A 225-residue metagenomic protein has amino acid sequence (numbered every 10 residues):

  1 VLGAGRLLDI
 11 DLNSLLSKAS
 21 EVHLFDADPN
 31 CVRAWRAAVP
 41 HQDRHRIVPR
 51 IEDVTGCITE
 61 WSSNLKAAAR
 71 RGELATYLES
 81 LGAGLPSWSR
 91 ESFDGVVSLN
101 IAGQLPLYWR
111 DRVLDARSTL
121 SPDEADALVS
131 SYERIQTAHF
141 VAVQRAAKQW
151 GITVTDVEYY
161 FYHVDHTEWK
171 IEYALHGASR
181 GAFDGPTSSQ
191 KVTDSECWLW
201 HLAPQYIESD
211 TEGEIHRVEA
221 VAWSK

Functional and structural regions predicted by a protein language model:
G5-A19: Conserved SAM-binding loop of SAM-dependent methyltransferases across substrates and taxa, primarily the Class I
S20-F25: Short beta-strand element of Class I
D28: Conserved SAM/SAH-binding beta-strand->alpha-helix loop
V32-R33: Short alpha-helix immediately C-terminal to the canonical SAM-binding loop
A37-R90: S-adenosyl-L-methionine
S80-G84, W88, Q104-Q136: Mobile active-site "lid"/loop adjacent to the S-adenosyl-L-methionine
G95-S98, L120-V129, I135-H139, Q149-E158: Conserved beta-strand signature within the Rossmann-like core of class I S-adenosyl-L-methionine
D156-K225: Charged, low-complexity C-terminal accessory regions
